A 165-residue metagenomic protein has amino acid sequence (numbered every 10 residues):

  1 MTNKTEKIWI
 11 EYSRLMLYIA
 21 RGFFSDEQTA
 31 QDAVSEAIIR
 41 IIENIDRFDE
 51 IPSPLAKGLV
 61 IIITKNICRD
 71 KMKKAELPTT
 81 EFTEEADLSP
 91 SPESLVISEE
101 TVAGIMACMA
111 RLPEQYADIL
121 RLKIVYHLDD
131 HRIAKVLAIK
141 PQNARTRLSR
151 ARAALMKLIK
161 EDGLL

Functional and structural regions predicted by a protein language model:
M1-Y18, G22, I42: A short, charge-rich alpha-helical start-of-domain segment used by transcription regulators
I8-W9, E27-N44: Conserved RNAP core-binding helix
Y18, D32-I39, P54-N66: Structural recognition of an alpha-helix C-terminal capping motif at a helix-to-coil junction
I61-E81, S98, R150: Arg/Lys-rich amphipathic alpha helix in sigma70-family domain 2
L77-V102, R132: Internal acidic/polar
E99, M109-A117: Short helix-coil-helix linker/hinge
I119-K123: A short pre-motif secondary-structure segment
L137-E161: DNA-recognition helix of helix-turn-helix
